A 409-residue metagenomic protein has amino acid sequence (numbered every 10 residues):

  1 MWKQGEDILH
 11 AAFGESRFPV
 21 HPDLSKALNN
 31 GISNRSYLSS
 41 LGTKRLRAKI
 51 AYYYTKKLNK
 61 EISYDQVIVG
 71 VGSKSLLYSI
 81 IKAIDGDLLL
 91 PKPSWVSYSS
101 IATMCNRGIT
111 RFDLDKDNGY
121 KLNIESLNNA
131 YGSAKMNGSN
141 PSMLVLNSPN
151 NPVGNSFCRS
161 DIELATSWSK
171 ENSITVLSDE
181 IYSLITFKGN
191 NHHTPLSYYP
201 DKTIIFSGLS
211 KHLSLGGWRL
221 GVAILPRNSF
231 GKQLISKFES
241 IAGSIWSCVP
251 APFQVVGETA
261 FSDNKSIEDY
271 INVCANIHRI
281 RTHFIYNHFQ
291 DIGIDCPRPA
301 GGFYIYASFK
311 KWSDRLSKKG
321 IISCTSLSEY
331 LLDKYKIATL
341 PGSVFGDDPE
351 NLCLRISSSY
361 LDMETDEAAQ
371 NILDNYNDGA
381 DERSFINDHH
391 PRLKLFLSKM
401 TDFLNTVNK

Functional and structural regions predicted by a protein language model:
M1-G72, S79, F261-N264, T282 (+3 more regions): N-terminal small-domain helix-loop-helix segment of the aminotransferase-like
I8-H10, F206, D295-A300: Short beta-strand
N34-W168, L177, S183-Y198, I204 (+2 more regions): Conserved core of the PLP fold type I
K56, L316-S317, Y330-T339, S343-K409: PLP-dependent enzyme catalytic core of the Aspartate aminotransferase-like
C105, E171-N172, I292, Y335: Helix C-cap/helix->beta junction micro-motif
D201-N276, H283-F289, G379: Conserved core segment of the aminotransferase class I/II
E258, N272-Q290, C296-R315: Conserved glycine-rich beta-strand-loop-beta hairpin in the small C-terminal domain of fold type I
